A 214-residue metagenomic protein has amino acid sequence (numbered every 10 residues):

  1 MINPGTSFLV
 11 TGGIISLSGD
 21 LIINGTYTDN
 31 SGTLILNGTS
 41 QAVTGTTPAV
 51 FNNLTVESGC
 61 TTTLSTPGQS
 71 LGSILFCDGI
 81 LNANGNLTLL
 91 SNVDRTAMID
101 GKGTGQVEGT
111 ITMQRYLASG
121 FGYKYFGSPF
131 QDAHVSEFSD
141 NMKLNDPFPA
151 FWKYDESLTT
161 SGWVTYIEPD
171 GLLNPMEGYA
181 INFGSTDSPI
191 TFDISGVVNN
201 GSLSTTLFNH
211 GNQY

Functional and structural regions predicted by a protein language model:
I2-N3, S7-V10, I14-Y214: N-terminal exported-region signature
